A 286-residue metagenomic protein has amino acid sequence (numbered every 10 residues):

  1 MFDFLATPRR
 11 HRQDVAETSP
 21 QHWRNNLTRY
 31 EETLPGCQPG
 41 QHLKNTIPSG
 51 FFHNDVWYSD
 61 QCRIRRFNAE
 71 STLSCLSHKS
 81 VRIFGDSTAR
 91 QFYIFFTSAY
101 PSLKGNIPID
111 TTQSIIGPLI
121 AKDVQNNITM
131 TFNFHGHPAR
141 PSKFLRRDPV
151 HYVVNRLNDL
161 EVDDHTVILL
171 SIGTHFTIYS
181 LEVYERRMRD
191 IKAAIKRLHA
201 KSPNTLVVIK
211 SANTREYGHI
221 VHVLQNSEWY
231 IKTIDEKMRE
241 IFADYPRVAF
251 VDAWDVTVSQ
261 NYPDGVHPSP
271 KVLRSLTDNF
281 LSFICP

Functional and structural regions predicted by a protein language model:
M1-P286: A compositional signature for long Ser/Thr(±Pro)-rich, low-complexity
